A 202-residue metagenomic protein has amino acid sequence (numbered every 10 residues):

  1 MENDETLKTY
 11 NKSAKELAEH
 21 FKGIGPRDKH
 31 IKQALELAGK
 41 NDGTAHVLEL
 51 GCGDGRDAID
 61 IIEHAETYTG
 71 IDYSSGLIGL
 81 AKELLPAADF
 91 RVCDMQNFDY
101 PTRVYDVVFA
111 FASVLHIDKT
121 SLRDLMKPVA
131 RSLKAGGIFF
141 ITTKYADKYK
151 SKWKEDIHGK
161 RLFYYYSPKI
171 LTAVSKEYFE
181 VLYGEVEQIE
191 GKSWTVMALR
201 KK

Functional and structural regions predicted by a protein language model:
M1-D99, T120-D124, I138-K202: Class I (Rossmann-like) S-adenosyl-L-methionine-dependent methyltransferase catalytic domain, capturing the SAM-binding
F98-V108: A short acidic, Gly/Pro-enriched loop at the edge of an enzyme's catalytic core that lines a small-molecule cofactor
V107-S121: A short SAM/SAH-binding and catalytic strip from SAM-dependent methyltransferases
R123-A135: A short glycine-rich, Lys/Arg-flanked "PGG" loop and its adjoining helix->strand segment in the class I
